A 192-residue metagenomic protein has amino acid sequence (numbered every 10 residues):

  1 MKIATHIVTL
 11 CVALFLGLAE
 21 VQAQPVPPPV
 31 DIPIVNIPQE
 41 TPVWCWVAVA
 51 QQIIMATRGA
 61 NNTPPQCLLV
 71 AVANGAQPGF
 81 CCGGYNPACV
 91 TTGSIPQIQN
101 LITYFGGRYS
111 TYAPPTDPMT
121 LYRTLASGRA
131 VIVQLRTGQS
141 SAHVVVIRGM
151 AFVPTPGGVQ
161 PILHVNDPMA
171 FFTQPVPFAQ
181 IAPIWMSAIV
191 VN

Functional and structural regions predicted by a protein language model:
M1-T5: Positively charged n-region of N-terminal signal peptides that target proteins for export
V8-G17: Bacterial N-terminal signal peptides
L14, Q52-I54, M186: Amphipathic alpha-helical interaction segments
L18-A23: Sec/Tat signal peptide C-region and signal peptidase I cleavage site
Q24-G79: Active-site nucleophile-adjacent alpha helix/oxyanion-hole segment immediately C-terminal to the catalytic cysteine
P29-V30, L68-N192: Conserved active-site-adjacent core of cysteine acyl-enzyme catalytic domains
